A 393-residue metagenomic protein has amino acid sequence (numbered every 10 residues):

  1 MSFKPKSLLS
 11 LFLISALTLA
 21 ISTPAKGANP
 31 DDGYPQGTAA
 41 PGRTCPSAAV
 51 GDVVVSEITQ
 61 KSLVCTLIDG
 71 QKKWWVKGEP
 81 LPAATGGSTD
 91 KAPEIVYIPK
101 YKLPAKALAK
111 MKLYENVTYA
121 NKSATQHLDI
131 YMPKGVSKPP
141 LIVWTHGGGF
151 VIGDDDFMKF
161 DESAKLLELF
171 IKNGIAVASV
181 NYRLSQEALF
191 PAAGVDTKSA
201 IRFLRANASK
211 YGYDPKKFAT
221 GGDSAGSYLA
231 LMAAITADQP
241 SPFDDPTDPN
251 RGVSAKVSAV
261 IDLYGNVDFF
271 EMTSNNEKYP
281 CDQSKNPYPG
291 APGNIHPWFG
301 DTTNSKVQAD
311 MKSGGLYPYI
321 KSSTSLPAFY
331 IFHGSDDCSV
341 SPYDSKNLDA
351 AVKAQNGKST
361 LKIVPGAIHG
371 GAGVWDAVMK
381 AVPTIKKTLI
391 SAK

Functional and structural regions predicted by a protein language model:
G87-V136: N-terminal cap/lid segment of alpha/beta-hydrolase-fold proteins
L103-A109, A237-F243, E271-K321: Mobile cap/lid helix-loop segments that gate and shape the active-site cleft of serine hydrolases
K138-G149: Short beta-strand element of the alpha/beta-hydrolase
D156-A178: Short amphipathic alpha-helix adjacent to the substrate-entry channel of hydrolases
A188-A208: Alpha/beta-hydrolase active-site loop
R202-E277: Primarily recognizes the serine-hydrolase "nucleophile elbow" in alpha/beta-hydrolase and SGNH/GDSL folds
Y330-H333, D337: Short beta-strand/loop motif that positions the catalytic acidic residue of the alpha/beta-hydrolase fold
C338-N347: Conserved alpha/beta-hydrolase "acid-adjacent" motif
